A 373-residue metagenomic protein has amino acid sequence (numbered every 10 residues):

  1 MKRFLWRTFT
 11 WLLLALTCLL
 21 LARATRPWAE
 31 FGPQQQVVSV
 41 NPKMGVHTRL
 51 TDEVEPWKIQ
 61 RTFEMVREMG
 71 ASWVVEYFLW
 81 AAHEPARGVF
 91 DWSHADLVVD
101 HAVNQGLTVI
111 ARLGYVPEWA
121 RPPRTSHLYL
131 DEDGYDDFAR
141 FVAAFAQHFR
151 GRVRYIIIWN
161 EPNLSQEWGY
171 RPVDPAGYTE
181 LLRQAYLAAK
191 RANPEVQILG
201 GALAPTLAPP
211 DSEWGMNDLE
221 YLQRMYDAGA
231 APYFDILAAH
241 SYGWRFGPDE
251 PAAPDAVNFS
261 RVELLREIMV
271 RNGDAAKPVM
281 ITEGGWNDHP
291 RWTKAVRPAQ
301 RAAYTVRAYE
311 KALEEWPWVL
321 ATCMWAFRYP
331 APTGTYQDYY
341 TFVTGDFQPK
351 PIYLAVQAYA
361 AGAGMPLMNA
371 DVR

Functional and structural regions predicted by a protein language model:
R3-V37, N41, T51, A86 (+10 more regions): Aromatic-rich peripheral "rim/lid" segments of glycoside hydrolase catalytic domains that contact and position glycan
L16-W73, P85, D100-T108, K190: N-terminal carbohydrate-binding accessory modules
V37, Y135, A139, V173-Q300 (+3 more regions): Noncatalytic carbohydrate-binding groove/subsite architecture in carbohydrate-active enzymes
P42-T48, V74-E76, V109-L113, I156-I158 (+4 more regions): Hydrophobic faces of well-ordered beta-strands that scaffold small-molecule active sites in alpha/beta enzyme cores
M44-K58, R124-E132, E213-G215: Acidic/histidine-rich helix-loop elements that form or flank divalent-metal/phosphate-binding sites at the catalytic
E53-E68, D137-A146, G215-D227, A303-K311: Short, acidic/polar
M69-S212, W244, A275, W286-H289 (+1 more regions): Substrate-binding cleft and catalytic face of glycoside hydrolase catalytic domains, especially the flexible beta-alpha
H101-T108, H148-V153, Q184-V196, A228-Y233 (+3 more regions): A structural motif corresponding to the C-terminal end of an alpha-helix and its immediate exit/capping segment
